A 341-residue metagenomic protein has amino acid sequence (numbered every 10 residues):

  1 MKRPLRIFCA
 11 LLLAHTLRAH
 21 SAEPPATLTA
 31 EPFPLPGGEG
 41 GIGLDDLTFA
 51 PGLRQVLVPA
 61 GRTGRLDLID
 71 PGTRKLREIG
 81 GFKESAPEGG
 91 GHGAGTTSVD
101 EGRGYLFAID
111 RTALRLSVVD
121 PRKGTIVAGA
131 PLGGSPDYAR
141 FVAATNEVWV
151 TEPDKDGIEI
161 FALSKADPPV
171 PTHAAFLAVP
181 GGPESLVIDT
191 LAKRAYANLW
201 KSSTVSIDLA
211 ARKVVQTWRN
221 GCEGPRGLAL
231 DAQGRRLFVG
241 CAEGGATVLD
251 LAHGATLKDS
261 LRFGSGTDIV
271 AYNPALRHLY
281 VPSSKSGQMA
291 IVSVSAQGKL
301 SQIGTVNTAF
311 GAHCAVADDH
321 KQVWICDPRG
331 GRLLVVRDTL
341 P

Functional and structural regions predicted by a protein language model:
K2-A10, R18: Sec-dependent signal peptide recognition, specifically the positively charged N-region followed immediately by
H20-P341: Predominantly soluble domains enriched in secretory-pathway, periplasmic, or organellar proteins
